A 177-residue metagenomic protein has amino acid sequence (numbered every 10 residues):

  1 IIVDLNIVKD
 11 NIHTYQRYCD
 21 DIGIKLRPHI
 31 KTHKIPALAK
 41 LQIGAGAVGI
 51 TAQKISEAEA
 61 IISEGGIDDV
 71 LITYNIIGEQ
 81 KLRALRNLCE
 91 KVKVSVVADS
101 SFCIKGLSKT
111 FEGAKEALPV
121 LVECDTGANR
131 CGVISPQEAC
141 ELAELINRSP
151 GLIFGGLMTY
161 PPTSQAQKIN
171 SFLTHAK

Functional and structural regions predicted by a protein language model:
I1-V3: Generic N-terminal amphipathic, Lys/Arg-enriched alpha-helix
N11-Y18, L38, A60: A short, N-terminal amphipathic alpha-helix
K25: Flexible, glycine/charged-enriched surface loops at secondary-structure junctions
H29-A166: Active-site-proximal beta-alpha core segment in soluble small-molecule metabolic enzymes
T163-K177: Anionic-ligand-binding alpha/beta catalytic cores of soluble enzymes and soluble regulatory domains that recognize
